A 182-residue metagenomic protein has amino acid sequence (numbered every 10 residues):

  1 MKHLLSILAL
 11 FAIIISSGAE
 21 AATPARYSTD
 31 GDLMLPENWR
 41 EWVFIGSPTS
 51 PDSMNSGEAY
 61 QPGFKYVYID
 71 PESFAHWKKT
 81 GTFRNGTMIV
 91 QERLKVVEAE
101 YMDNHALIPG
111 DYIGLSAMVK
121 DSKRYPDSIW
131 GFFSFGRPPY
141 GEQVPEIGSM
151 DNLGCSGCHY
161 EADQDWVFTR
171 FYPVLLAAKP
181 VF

Functional and structural regions predicted by a protein language model:
M1-L5: Positively charged n-region of N-terminal signal peptides that target proteins for export
S6-S16: Bacterial N-terminal signal peptides
G18-A21: Boundary at the C-terminal end of the N-terminal hydrophobic targeting segment
P24-V43, S47-D52, Q61, T80-F182: Sequence context surrounding c-type heme c attachment/ligation sites in exported
N55: Active-site microenvironments that recognize anionic phosphate/pyrophosphate groups
P62-F74: Short, structured beta-strand/loop micro-motifs enriched in basic residues and often containing a Trp
